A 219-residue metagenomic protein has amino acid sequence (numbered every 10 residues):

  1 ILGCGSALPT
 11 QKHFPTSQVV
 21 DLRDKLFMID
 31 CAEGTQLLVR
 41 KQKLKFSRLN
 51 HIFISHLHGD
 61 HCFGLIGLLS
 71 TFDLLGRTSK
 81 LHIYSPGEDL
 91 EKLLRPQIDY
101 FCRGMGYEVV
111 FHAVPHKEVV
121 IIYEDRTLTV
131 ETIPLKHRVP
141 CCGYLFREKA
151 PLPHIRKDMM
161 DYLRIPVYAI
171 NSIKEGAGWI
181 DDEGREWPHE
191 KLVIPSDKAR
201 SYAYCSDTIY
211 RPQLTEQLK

Functional and structural regions predicted by a protein language model:
I1-Q42, T78-K80, Y144-F146, D197-Y204: Conserved beta-strand hairpin/beta-sheet module of binuclear metal-dependent hydrolase folds, prominently
L2, K117-E124: Local beta-strand/beta-hairpin segments that build beta-sheet-rich folds
C4-G5, L57, E88-D89, M159 (+1 more regions): Active-site metal-binding loops of divalent metal-dependent hydrolases
T10-Q11, Y123-Y204, T208-Q217: Active-site-proximal loop/helix segment associated with metal-binding centers of metalloenzymes
E33-Y84, A113-P115: Active-site metal-binding motif and surrounding structural segment of the metallo-beta-lactamase
V39, L65, L93-Q97, L214: Hydrophobic packing residues within well-ordered alpha-helices of enzyme cores
L44-S47, S79, Y107, R126-L128 (+1 more regions): Structured loop/turn residues at beta-strand edges in well-structured enzyme cores
R77-L81, G87-P115: Active-site neighborhood of divalent metal-dependent phosphoester bond hydrolases
